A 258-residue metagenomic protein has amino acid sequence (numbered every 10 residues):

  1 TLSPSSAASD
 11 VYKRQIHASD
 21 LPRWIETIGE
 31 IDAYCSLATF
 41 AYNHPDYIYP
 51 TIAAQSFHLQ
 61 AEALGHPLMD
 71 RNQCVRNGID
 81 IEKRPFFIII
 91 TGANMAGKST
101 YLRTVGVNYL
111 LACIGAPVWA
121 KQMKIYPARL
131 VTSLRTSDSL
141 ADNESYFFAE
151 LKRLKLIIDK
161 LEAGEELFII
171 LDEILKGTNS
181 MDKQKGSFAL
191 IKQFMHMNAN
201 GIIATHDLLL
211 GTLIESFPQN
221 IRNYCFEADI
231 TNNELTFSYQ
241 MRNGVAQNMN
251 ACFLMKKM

Functional and structural regions predicted by a protein language model:
L2-A8, Y12: Single conserved hydrophobic/aromatic residue that forms the stacking wall/gate of nucleotide- or nucleobase-binding
P4, W24-T27, Q247: Hydrophobic (often cysteine-bearing) scaffold residues that line and stabilize catalytic clefts of nucleotide/cofactor
A7, E26, R153-L156: Residue-level recognition of oxygen-bearing side chains
R14-A38, E150: Intracellular alpha-helical coupling/juxtamembrane segments of multi-pass membrane proteins
L37, N43-M258: ATPase nucleotide-binding head domains, primarily ABC-like/P-loop NTPase cores
